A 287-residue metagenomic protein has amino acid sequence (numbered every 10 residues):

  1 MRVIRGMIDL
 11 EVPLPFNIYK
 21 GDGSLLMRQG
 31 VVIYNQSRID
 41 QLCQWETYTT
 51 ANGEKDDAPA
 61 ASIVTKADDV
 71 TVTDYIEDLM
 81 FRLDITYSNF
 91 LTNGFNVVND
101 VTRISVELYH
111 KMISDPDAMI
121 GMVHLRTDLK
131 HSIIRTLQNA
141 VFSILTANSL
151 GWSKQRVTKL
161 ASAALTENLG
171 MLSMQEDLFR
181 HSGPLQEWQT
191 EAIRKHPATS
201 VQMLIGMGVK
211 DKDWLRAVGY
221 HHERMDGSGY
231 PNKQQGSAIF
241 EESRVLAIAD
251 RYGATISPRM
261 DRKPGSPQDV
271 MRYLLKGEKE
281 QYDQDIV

Functional and structural regions predicted by a protein language model:
M1-T92, N96-N99, R103, P264-V287: Terminal helices and disordered tails flanking the catalytic cores of nucleotide-processing hydrolases
I18, I33, F179, L185 (+2 more regions): Short clusters of hydrophobic/aromatic residues that line enzyme substrate/ligand-binding pockets
S24-L26, K130, E187, G229: Short, contiguous strand/loop micro-motifs
Q29-G30, K130, P184, E191 (+2 more regions): Short N-terminal micro-motifs specific to bacterial/archaeal maturation and metal-cluster initiation sites
V31-V32, L150, G183, G208 (+2 more regions): Helix-turn-helix-type domain boundary/helix-start signal
P59-R194, T199-D213: Acidic/His-rich, divalent-metal-binding segments that scaffold phosphate/diphosphate chemistry
N139, S162-S173, E191-Q202, G206-V287: Alpha-helical scaffolding flanking metal-ion-dependent phosphate/phosphodiester catalytic sites
